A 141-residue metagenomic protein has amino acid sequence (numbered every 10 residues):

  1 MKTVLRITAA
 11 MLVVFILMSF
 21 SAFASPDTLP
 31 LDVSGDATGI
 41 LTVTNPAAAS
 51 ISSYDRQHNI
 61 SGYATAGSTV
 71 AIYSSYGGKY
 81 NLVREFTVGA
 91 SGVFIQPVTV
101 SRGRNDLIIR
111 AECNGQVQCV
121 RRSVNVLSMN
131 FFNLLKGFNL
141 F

Functional and structural regions predicted by a protein language model:
T3-A9, F23-F141: Ser/Thr-rich low-complexity repeats and stalk/linker segments
A10-S19: Bacterial N-terminal signal peptides
